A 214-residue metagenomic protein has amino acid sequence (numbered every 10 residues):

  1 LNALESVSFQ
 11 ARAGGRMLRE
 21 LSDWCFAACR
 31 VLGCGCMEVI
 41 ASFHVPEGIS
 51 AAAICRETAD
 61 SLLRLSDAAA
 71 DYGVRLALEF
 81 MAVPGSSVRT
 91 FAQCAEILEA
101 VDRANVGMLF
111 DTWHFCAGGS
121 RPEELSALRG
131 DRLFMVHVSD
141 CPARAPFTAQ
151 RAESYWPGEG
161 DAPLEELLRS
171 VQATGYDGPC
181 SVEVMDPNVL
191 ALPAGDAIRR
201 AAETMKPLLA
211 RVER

Functional and structural regions predicted by a protein language model:
L1: Zn-dependent metallopeptidase/amidohydrolase metal-coordination segment
L4-S6, P187: Short active-site-proximal "capping" loops at secondary-structure junctions
S6-G107, A117, P193-D196, V212: Active-site acidic/histidine proton-transfer and metal-coordination neighborhood in alpha/beta enzyme cores
W24-A27, G33-G35, V88-F110, H114-R214: Histidine-acidic metal/acid-base catalytic patches
